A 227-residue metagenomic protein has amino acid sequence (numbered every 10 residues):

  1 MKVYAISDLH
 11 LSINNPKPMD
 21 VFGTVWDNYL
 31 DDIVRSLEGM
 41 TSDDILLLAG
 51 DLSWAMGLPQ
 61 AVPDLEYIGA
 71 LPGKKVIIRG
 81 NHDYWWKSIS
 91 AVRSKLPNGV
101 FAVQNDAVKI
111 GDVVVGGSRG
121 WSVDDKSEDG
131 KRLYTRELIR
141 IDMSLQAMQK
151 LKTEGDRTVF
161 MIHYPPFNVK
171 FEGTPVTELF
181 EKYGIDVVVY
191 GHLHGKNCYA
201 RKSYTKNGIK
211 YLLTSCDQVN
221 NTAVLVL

Functional and structural regions predicted by a protein language model:
M1-A70, D142-D156: N-terminal active-site segment of His-dependent metallophosphoesterases
A5-S7, L46-D51, K75-N81, F101-Q104 (+3 more regions): Active-site neighborhood of phospho(di)ester-bond hydrolases with catalytic His/Asp-centered motifs
L9-S12, W86-E172: Conserved catalytic scaffold of divalent metal-dependent phosphoesterases
N15-K17, V21-T24, D31-R35, K109 (+4 more regions): Binuclear metal-dependent phosphoesterase catalytic core
P16, A49-G69, Y84-N98, K126-E128 (+2 more regions): Metal-dependent catalytic neighborhoods of phosphoester/phosphodiester hydrolases
N28-G39, I77-A91, L225: A short, conserved beta-to-alpha structural element at the edge of catalytic cores that scaffolds binding
D32-I45, G69, G130-A200: His/acidic metal-ligating clusters that form di-metal
W86-S88, I110-V113, V188-V189, N220-L225: Short, charged, surface-exposed secondary-structure boundary motifs
